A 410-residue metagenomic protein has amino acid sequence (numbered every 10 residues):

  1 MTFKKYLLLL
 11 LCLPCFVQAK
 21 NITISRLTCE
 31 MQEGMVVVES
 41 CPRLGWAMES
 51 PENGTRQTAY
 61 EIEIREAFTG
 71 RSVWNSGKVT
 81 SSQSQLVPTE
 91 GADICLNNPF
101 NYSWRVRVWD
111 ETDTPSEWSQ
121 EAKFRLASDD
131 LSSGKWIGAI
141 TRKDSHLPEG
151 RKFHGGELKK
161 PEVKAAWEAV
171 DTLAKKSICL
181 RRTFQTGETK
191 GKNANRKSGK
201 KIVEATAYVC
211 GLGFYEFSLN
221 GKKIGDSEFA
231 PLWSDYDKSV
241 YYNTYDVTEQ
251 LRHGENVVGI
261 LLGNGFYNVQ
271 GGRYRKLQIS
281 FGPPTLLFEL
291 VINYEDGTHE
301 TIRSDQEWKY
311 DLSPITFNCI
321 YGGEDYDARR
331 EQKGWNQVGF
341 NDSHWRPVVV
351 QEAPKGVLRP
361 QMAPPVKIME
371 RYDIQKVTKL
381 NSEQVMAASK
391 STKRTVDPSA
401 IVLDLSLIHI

Functional and structural regions predicted by a protein language model:
Y6-P14: Sec-dependent N-terminal signal peptides
K20-E52, R125-A127: Pro/Thr/Ser/Gly-rich low-complexity, intrinsically disordered linker/stalk tracts
S40-L44, V203-A205, S399-I401: Structural beta-strand segments of beta-rich domains
W46, S81, Q85-P88, N101-R105 (+3 more regions): Accessory beta-strand-rich segments of carbohydrate-active enzymes
R56-N101, E111-E117, W136-T141: Recognizes extended acidic, P/S/T-rich segments that occur within or adjacent to Ig-like beta-sandwich modules
L126-G150, S280-V291, E300-I302, I368-Y372: Low-complexity, Pro/Ser/Thr- and charge-rich linker/hinge segments at domain boundaries
H146-H154, E300-I401: Activation corresponds to long, low-complexity, non-globular regions
I408-I410: Conserved small/polar residues in nucleotide/adenosyl-binding loops
